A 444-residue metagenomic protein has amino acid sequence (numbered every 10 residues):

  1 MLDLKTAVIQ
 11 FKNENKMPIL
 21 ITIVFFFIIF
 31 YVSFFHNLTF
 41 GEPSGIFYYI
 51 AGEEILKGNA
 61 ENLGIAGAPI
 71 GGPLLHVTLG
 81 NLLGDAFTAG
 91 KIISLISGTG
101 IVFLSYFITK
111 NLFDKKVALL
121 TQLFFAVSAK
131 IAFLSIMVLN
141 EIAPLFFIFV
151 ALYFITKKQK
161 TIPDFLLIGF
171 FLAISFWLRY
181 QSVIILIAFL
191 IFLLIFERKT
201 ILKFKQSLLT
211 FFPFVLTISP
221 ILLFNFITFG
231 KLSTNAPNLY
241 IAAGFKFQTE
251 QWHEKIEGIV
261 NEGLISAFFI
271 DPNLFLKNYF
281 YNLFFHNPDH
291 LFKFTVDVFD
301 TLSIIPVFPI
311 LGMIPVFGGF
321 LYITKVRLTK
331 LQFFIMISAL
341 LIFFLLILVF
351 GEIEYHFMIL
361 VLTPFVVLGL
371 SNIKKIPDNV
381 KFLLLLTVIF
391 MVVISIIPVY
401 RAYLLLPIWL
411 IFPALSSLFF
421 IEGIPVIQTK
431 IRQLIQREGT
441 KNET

Functional and structural regions predicted by a protein language model:
M1-F11, I185-I218, L222-L223, I227-T228 (+1 more regions): Perimembrane helix-loop-helix junctions
D3, A7, I23, V102-S105 (+4 more regions): Hydrophobic, aromatic-rich transmembrane alpha-helices and their immediate juxtamembrane boundary segments
F25-F26, T121-A129, F133, Y153 (+2 more regions): Short helix- or helix-capping micro-motifs that position conserved polar/aromatic residues at function-defining sites
H36-A51, N62-L75, G84-T88, A143 (+2 more regions): Extracytoplasmic catalytic/substrate-binding loops of multi-pass membrane glycan-assembly enzymes
A66, I70-L74, L83-G100, L134 (+2 more regions): Loop-to-helix entry region of an early transmembrane alpha helix in multi-pass inner-membrane enzymes
A68, K130-A143, E354-Y355, R401-A402: Short acidic/glycine- and proline-prone juxtamembrane loop motifs at membrane-interface regions of multi-pass membrane
I92-L112, V150, F317-L321: Transmembrane-helix motifs of polytopic, lipid-linked glycan transferases
S207-G319: Membrane-lumen/periplasm interface segments of specific transmembrane helices in polyprenyl phosphate-linked
